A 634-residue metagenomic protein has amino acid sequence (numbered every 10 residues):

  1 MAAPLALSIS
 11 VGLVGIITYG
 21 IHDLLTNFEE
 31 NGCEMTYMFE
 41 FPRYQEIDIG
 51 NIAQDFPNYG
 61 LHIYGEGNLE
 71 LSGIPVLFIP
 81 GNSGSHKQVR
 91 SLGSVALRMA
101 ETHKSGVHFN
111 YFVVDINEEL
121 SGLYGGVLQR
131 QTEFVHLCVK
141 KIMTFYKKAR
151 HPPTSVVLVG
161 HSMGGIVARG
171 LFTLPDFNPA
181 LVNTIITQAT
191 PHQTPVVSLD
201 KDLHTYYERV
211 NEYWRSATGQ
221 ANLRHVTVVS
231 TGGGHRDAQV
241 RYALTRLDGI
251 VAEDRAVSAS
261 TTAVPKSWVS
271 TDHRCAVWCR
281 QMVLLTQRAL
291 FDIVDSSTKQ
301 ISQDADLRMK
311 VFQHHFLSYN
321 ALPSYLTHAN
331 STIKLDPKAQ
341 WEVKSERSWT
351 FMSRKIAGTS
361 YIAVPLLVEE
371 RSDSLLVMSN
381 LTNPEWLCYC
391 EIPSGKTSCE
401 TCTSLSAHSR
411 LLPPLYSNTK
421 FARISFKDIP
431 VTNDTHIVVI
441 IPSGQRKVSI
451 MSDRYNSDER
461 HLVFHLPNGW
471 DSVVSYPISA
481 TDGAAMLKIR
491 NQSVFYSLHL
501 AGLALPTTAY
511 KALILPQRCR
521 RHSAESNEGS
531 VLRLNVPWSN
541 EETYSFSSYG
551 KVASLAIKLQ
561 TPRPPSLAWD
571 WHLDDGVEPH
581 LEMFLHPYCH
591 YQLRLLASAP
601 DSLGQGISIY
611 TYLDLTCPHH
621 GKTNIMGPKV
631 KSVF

Functional and structural regions predicted by a protein language model:
M1-F112, Y124-G126, D306-F634: Flexible, membrane-associating and regulatory peripheral segments of lipid-active enzymes
D23-G32, Q88-S94, Y124-E133, G170-L174 (+6 more regions): Short coil/turn segments at secondary-structure boundaries
N68-G73, F109-E119, T184-Q188, S258-S270 (+1 more regions): Surface-exposed beta-strand-to-loop junctions that form interaction patches on eukaryotic regulatory domains
L71, P75, S85-L92, Y124-Q131 (+7 more regions): Alpha-helical interaction elements in eukaryotic regulators
L77-S83, F109-Q239: Serine-dependent carboxylesterase/thioesterase catalytic core of lipase-like alpha/beta-hydrolase/SGNH enzymes
R98-M99, T205, N211-R224, S230-S267 (+1 more regions): Active-site-adjacent alpha-helix of alpha/beta-hydrolase-fold enzymes
S121-G125, W268-V277: Active-site rim elements
V269-S270, V277-Q313: Hydrophobic, mid-to-C-terminal alpha-helical segments
